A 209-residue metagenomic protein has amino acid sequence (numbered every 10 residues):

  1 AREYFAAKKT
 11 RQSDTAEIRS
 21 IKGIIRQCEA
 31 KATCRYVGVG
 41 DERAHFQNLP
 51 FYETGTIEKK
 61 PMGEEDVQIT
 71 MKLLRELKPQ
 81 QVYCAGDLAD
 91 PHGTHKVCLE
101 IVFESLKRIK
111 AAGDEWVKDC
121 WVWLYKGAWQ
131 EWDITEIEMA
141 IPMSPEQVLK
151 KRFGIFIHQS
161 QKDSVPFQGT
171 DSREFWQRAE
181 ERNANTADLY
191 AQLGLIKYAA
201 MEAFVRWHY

Functional and structural regions predicted by a protein language model:
A1-E115, L124, R152-Q159, D171-E181 (+2 more regions): Active-site beta-strand->loop->alpha-helix modules in alpha/beta enzyme cores, enriched in Gly/His/Asp(Glu)
L49, G127, M143-P145: Active-site donor-binding loop signature of nucleotide-sugar glycosyltransferases
G55-I57, D133-E138: Short acidic, glycine/proline-rich loop/turn micro-motifs
P79, W129-I134: Short acidic (Asp/Glu) and glycine-rich catalytic loops that position anionic groups and cofactors
W121, A128-W129: Binuclear metal-ion centers of metallo-dependent hydrolases, dominated by the metallo-beta-lactamase
E136-E146: A short, structured beta-strand-centered segment in the mid-to-C-terminal lobe of catalytic cores from group-transfer
S144-V165: Non-catalytic, well-ordered alpha-helical segments in soluble enzyme domains
